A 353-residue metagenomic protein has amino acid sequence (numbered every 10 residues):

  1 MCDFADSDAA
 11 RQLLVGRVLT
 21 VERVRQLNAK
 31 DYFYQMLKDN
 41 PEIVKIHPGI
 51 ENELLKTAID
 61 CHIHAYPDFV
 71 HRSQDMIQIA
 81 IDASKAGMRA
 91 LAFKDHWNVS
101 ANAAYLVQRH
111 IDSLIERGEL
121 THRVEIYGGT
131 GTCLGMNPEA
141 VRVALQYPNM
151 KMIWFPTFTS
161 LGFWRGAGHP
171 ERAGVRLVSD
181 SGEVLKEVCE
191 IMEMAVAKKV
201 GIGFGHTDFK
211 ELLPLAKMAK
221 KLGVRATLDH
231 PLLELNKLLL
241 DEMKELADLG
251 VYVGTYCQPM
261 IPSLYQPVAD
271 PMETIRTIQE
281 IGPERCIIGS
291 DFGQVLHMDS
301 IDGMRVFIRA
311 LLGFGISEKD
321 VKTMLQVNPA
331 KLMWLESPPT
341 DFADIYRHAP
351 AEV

Functional and structural regions predicted by a protein language model:
C2-A5, Q12-G16, I301-V353: Mid-to-C-terminal alpha-helical segments outside catalytic/metal-binding sites
C2-H71: Replace "His-x-His-based motif
D60, Y66, Q78-N102, T121-C133 (+4 more regions): Divalent metal-dependent hydrolysis catalytic cores, especially in the metallo-beta-lactamase
A65-S73, W164-V178, P262: Acidic/histidine-rich helix-loop elements that form or flank divalent-metal/phosphate-binding sites at the catalytic
Y66-D68, N98-N102, C133-M136, S160-F163 (+4 more regions): Active-site environment of divalent metal-dependent phosphoester hydrolases
M76-I81, Y105-E116, P138-K151, G168-T227 (+3 more regions): Histidine/acidic residue-rich metal-binding segments in metalloenzymes
G250-P262: His/Asp/Glu-enriched short active-site or ligand-binding loop at hydrolase and phosphoryl-transfer sites
Y256, I281-S300: Short acidic/histidine-rich active-site segments
